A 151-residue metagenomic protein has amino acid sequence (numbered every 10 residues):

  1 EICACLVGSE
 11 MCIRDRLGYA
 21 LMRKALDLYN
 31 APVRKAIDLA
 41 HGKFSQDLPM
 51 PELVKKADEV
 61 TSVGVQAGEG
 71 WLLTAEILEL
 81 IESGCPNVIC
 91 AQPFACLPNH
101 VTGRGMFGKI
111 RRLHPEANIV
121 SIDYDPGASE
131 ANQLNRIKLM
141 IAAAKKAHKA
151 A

Functional and structural regions predicted by a protein language model:
E1-G8, C12: Single conserved hydrophobic/aromatic residue that forms the stacking wall/gate of nucleotide- or nucleobase-binding
L6-G8, P32, L97: Generic signature of intrinsically disordered, low-complexity segments enriched in small/polar residues
R14, G18: Hydrophobic, aromatic-lined core segments that form the binding pocket/scaffold for planar heteroaromatic ligands
A20-T74: Active-site rim loops that border cofactor/substrate pockets in soluble metabolic enzymes
P51-A150: Hydrophobic alpha/beta core scaffold segments
